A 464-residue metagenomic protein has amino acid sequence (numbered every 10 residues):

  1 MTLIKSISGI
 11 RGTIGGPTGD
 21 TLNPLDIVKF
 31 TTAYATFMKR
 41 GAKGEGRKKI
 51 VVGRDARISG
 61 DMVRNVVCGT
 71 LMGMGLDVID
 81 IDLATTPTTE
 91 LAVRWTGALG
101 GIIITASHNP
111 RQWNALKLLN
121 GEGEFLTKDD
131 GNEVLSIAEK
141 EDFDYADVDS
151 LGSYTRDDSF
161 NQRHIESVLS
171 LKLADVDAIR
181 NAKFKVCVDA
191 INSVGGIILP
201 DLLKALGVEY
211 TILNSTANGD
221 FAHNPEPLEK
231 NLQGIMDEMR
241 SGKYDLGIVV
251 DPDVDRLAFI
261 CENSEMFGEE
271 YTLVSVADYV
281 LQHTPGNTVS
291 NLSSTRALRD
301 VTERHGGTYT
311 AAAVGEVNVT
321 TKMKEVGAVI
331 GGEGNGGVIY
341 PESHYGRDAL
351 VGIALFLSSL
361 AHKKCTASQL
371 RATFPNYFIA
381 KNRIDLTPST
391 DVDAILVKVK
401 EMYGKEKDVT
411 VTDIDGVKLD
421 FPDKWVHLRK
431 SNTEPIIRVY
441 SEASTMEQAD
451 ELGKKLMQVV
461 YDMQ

Functional and structural regions predicted by a protein language model:
M1-G69, G73-M74, S153-V186: An N-terminal, well-structured beta->alpha segment
T13, N114-R240: Gly/Ser/Thr-enriched, mixed-charge loops and adjacent short helices that form phosphate/oxyanion-binding elements
T36, R40-K43, K49-W113, D201-I260: N-terminal small/polar loop signature for handling phosphorylated ligands or for N-terminal nucleophile
G53-D55, V188-A190, C261, E342 (+1 more regions): Short glycine-centered, acidic/aromatic-flanked micro-motifs in structured strand/loop junctions that mark active-site
M72, N132-E166, S170, C261-G334 (+1 more regions): Proline/glycine-rich low-complexity loops and linkers
L118-G121, A258-E262, I339-P341: Short beta-strand-to-turn element immediately C-terminal to the catalytic PLP-Schiff-base lysine in fold type I
L246, T284-Q464: Phosphate-binding and adjacent anionic-ligand microenvironments
